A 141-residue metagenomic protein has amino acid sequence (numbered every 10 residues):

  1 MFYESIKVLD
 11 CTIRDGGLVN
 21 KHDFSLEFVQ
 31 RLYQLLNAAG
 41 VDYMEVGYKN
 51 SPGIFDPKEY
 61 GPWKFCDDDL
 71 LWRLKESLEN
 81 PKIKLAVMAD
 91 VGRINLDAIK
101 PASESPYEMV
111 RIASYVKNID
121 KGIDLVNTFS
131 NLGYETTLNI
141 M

Functional and structural regions predicted by a protein language model:
M1-K21, N80-K82, E135-L138: N-terminal small/glycine-rich loop or linker at the start of catalytic domains across soluble metabolic enzymes
F2, K100-S103, Y107-M141: Helix-rich catalytic cores of soluble enzyme domains
Y3-C11, Q34-G53: N-terminal glycine-rich anion-binding loops that anchor highly charged ligand groups
C11-R14, L18, K49-S51, M88-G92 (+2 more regions): Active-site beta-loop-alpha junctions enriched in small/polar residues
G16, L36, V110: Conserved, mostly hydrophobic/aromatic
S25-L35, R93-A102: Short, acidic/polar
D42-L70, R111-D120, N139: Glycine-rich, proline-tolerant flexible connector loops at the mouths of alpha/beta enzymes
F55-V87, V126-M141: Alpha-helix-loop-beta-strand connector modules within alpha/beta enzyme cores
